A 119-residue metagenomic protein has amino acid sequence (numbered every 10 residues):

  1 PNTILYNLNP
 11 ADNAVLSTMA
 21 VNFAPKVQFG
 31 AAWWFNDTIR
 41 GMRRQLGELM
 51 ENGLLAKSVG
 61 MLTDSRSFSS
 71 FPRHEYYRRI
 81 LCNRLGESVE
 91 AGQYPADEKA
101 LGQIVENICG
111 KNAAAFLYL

Functional and structural regions predicted by a protein language model:
P1-Q28: Long, well-ordered mid-to-C-terminal structural blocks that present hydrophobic/aromatic surfaces
T3-L8, A32, L55-R73: Short acidic/histidine-rich active-site segments
N13-N22, I39-L46, F68-N83: Histidine/acidic-residue-rich catalytic or RNA/ligand-binding cores of hydrolases and nuclease-related proteins
F23-Q28, K57-T63, S88-A91: Short acidic (Asp/Glu) and glycine-rich catalytic loops that position anionic groups and cofactors
K26-I39: His/Asp/Glu-enriched short active-site or ligand-binding loop at hydrolase and phosphoryl-transfer sites
G30-A31, S65-R66, Q93-E98: Short beta-alpha connecting loops at secondary-structure transitions that line or flank enzyme active sites
Q45-G53: Flexible glycine/proline-rich, aromatic-decorated loop/lid segments
A56, R73-L119: Mid-to-C-terminal alpha-helical segments outside catalytic/metal-binding sites
